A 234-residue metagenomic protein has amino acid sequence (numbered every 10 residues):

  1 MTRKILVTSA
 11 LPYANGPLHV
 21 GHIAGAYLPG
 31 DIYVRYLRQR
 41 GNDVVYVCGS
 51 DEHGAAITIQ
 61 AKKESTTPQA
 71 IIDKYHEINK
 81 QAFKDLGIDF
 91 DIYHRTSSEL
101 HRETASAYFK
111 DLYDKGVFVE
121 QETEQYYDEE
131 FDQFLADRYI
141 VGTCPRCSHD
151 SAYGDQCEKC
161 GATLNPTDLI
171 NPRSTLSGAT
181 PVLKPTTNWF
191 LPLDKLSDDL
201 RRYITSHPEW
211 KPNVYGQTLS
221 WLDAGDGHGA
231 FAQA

Functional and structural regions predicted by a protein language model:
M1-Q233: N-terminal, positively charged nucleic-acid-binding surface of large information/translation enzymes
